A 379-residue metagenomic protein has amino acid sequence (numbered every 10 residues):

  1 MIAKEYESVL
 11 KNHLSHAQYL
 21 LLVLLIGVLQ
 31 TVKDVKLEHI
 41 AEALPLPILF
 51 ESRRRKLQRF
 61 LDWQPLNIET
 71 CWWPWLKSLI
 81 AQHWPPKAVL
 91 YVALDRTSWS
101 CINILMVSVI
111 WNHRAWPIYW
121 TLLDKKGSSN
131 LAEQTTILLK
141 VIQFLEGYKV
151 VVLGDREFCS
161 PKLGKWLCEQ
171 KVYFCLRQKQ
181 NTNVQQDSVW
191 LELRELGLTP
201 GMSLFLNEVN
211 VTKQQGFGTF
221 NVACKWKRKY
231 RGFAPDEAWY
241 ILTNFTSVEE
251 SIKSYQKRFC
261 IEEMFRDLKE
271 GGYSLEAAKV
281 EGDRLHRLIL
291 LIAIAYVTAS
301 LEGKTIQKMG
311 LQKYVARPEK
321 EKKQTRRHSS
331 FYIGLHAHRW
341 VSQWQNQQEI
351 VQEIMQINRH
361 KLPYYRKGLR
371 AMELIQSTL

Functional and structural regions predicted by a protein language model:
M1-D34, C71-W73, K87-L90, C101 (+1 more regions): Single, function-defining residue in the core of a domain
G27-Q30, L44-S100, G154-D155, C168: Active-site- or DNA-interface-adjacent structural scaffold in DNA-acting proteins
V32-E42: Short, charged amphipathic recognition helices of the HTH superfamily and cognate SANT/SANTA-like modules
H39, K56, I289-A293: Amphipathic alpha-helical interaction segments
L105-V109: Short beta-strand scaffold segments in enzyme catalytic cores
